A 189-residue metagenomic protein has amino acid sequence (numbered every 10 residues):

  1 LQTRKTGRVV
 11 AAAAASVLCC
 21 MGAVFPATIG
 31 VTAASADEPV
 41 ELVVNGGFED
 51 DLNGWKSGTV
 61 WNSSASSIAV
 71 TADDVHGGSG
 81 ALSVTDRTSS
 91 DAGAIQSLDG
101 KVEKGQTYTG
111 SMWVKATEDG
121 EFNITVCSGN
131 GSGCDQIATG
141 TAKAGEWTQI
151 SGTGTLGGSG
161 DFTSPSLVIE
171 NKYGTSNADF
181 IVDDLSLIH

Functional and structural regions predicted by a protein language model:
L1-S16: N-terminal export and membrane-targeting signals
M21-V40: C-terminal region of N-terminal signal peptides and the immediate post-cleavage residues of exported proteins
G46-F48, L82, G93-N123, I150-L156 (+1 more regions): Extra-cytoplasmic beta-strand recognition segments
F48, T125, I150-S186: Extracellular beta-strand ligand-recognition surfaces/modules
E49-L82: Extracellular glycan-recognition surfaces and repeat-rich motifs
G58, S83-K104, T109, C127-A138 (+1 more regions): Secreted extracellular polysaccharide-interacting domains
G78, G105, A144-W147: Solvent-exposed, conformationally flexible loop/turn segments
G131-F162: Extracellular carbohydrate recognition and processing domains and analogous Trp-centered ligand-binding platforms
